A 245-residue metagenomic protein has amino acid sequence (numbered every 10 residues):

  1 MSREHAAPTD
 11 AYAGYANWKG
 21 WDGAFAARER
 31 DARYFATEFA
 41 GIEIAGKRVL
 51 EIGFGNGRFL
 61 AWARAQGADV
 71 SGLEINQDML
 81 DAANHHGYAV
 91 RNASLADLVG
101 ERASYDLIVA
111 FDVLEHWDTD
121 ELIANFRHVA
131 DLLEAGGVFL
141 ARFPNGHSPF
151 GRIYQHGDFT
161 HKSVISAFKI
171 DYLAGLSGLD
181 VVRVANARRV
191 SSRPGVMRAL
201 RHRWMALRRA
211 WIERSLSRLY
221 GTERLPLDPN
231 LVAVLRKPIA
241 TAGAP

Functional and structural regions predicted by a protein language model:
M1-F111, E121-R127, A185-A187, P226-V232 (+1 more regions): Conserved N-terminal segment of class I S-adenosyl-L-methionine
V70, F139-L140: A short hydrophobic/small-residue beta-strand
D112-H116: Short catalytic micro-motifs in class I SAM-dependent methyltransferases
W117, G136, H147-P149, R188-S191: Feature marks short, surface-exposed loop/turn motifs that line or immediately flank catalytic pockets and channel
I123-V138: A short glycine-rich, Lys/Arg-flanked "PGG" loop and its adjoining helix->strand segment in the class I
L140, Y172, R183-P245: A C-terminal cap/extension of S-adenosyl-L-methionine-dependent methyltransferases that defines the acceptor-substrate
A141-H161: Short, glycine-/aromatic-enriched active-site segment of Class I SAM-dependent methyltransferases
K162-G178: Short alpha-helix
